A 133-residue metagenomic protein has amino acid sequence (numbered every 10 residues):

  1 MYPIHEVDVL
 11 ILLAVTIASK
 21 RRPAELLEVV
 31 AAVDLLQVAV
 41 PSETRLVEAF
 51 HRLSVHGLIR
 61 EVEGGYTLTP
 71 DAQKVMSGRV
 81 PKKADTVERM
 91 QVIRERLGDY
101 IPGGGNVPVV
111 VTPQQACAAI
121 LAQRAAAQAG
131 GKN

Functional and structural regions predicted by a protein language model:
M1, V55, K132-N133: Intrinsically disordered, charged low-complexity linkers and terminal tails that flank or connect structured domains
M1-A24, V38-V40: Short alpha-helical segments that sit at the start of domains
R21-V33: Short acidic, hydrophobic short linear motifs in intrinsically disordered regions
E28, R45-E48, D71: Amphipathic alpha-helical interaction segments
A39-V55: Short amphipathic alpha-helical interaction segments
S54-G64: A short, conserved structural fragment
V62-P81: Accessory beta->alpha helical hairpin/"wing" motif in late/C-terminal subdomains of nucleic-acid enzymes
E88-N133: Exposed, interaction-prone assembly regions rather than primary DNA-binding/catalytic cores
